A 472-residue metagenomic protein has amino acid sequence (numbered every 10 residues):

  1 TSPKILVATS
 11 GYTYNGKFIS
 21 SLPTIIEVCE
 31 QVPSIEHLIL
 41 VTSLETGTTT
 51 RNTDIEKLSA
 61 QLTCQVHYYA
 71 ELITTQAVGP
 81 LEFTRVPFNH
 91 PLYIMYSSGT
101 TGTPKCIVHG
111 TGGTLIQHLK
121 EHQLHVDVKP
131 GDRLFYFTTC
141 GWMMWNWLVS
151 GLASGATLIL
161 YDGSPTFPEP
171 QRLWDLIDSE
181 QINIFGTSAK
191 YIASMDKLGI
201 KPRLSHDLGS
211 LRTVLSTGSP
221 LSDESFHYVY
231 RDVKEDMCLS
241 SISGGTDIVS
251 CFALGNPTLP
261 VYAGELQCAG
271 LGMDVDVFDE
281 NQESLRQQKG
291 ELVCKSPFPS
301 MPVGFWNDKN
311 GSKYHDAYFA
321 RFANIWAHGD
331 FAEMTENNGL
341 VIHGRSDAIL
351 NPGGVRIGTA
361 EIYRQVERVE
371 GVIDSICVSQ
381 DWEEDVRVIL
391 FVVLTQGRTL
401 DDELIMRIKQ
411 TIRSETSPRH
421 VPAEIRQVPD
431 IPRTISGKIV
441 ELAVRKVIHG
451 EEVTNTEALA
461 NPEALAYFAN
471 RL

Functional and structural regions predicted by a protein language model:
T1, Y12-S21, G113, F137-T139 (+2 more regions): ATP-dependent adenylate-forming carboxylate-activation enzymes
T1-E71, E180-Q181, S188-A189: Structural core segment of the AMP-binding/adenylate-forming
T1-G11, I25, T166, D178 (+10 more regions): AMP-binding/adenylate-forming catalytic core of the ANL superfamily
I5-T24, E45-T46, T139, D162-T166 (+3 more regions): Adenylate-forming
L40, A60-Y96, T103, T111-H118 (+1 more regions): Conserved pre-ATP/AMP-binding loop-to-beta segment of ANL
P91, S97-T100, L134, F185 (+6 more regions): Conserved S/T- and glycine-rich ATP-binding loop of Class I adenylate-forming
G113-R133, W142-N183, L198: Conserved AMP-binding/adenylation subdomain of ANL enzymes
L124, R212-G339, S346-I349, I362: Conserved AMP-binding/adenylate-forming
